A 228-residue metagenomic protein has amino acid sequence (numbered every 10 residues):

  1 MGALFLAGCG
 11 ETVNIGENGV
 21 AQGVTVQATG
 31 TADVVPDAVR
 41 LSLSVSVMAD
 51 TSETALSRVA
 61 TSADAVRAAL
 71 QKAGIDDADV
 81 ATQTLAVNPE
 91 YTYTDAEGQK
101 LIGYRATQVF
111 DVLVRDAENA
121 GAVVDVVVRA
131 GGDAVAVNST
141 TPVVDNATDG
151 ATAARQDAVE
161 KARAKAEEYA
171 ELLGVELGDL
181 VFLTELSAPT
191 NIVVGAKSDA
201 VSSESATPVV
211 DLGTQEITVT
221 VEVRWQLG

Functional and structural regions predicted by a protein language model:
M1-G228: Short, charge-dense linear interaction motifs
